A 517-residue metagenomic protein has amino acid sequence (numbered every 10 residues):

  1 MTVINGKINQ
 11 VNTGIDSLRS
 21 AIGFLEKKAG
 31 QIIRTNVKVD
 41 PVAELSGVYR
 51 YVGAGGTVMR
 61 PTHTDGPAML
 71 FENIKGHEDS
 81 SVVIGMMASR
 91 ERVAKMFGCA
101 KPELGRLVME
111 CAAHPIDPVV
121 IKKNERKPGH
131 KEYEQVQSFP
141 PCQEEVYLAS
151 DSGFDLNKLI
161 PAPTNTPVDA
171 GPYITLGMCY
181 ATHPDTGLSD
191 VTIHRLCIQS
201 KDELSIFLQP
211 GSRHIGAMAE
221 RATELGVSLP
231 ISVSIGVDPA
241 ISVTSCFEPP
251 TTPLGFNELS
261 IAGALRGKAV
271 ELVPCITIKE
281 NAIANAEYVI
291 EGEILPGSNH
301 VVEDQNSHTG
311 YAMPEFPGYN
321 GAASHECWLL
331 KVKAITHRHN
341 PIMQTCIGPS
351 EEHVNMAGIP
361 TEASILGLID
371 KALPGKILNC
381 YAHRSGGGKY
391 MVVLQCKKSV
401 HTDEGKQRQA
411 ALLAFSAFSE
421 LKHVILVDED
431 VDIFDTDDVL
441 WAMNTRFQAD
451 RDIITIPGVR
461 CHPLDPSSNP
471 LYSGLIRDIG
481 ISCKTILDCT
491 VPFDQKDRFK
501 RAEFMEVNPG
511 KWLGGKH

Functional and structural regions predicted by a protein language model:
T2-L329, K333-H517: Extended, highly charged
